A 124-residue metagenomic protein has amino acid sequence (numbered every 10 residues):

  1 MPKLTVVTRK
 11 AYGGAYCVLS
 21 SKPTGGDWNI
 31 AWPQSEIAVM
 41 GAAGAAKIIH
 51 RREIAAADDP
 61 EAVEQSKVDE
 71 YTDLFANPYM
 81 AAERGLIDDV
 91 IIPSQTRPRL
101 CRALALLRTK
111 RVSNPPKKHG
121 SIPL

Functional and structural regions predicted by a protein language model:
M1-L124: Ligand-binding clefts of soluble mixed alpha/beta catalytic domains
